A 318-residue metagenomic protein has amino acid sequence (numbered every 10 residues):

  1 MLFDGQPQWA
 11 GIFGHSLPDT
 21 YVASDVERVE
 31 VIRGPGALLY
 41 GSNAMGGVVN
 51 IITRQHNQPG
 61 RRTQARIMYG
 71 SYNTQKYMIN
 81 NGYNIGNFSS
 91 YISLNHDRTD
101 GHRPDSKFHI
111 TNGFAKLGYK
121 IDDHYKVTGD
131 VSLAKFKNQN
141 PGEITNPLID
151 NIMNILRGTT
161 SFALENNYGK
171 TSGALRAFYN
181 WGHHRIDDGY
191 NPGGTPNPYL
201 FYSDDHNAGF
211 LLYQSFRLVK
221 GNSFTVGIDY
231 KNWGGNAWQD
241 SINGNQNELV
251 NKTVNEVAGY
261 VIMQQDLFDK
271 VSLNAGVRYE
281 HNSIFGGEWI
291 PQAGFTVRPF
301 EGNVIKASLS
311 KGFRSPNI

Functional and structural regions predicted by a protein language model:
Q6-R33: Short acidic/polar hinge/loop motifs at secondary-structure boundaries that mediate gating or recognition
G36-L38, V48, T53-Y83, L94 (+1 more regions): Short strand-turn segments of transmembrane beta-barrel domains in outer membranes, especially the first one or two
T63-I67, I92-L94, L117, G129-V131 (+6 more regions): Membrane-embedded beta-strand positions of outer-membrane beta-barrel proteins
I67-S71, I85-N87, H96-D100, L133-K137 (+6 more regions): Transmembrane beta-strands of outer-membrane beta-barrel pores
I79-Y83, A115-Y119, T160-N166, F210-F216 (+2 more regions): Residues on the lipid-exposed face of transmembrane beta-strands in outer-membrane beta-barrel proteins
N87-Y91, H124-G129, G169-A174, H183 (+3 more regions): Repeated loop/turn-to-beta-strand initiation elements of outer-membrane beta-barrel proteins
T99-S106, I110, K120, H124-N207: Flexible loop and strand-edge segments within Gram-negative outer membrane beta-barrel domains
D122, V219-S223, D229, N243 (+1 more regions): Structural signature of Gram-negative outer-membrane beta-barrels, strongest in the C-terminal barrel of TonB-dependent
